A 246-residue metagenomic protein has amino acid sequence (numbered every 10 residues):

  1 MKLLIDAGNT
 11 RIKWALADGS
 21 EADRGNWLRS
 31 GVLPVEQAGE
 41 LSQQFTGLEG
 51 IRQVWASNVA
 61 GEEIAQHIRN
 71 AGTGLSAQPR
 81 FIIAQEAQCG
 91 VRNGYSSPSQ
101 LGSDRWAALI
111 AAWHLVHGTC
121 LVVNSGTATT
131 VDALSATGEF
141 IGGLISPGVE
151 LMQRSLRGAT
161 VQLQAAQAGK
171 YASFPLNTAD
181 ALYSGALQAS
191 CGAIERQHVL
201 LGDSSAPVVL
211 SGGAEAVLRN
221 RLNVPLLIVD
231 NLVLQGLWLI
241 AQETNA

Functional and structural regions predicted by a protein language model:
M1-G50, T137-A165, G169: Short glycine-rich, Thr/Ser-proximal phosphate-binding strand/loop in the N-terminal lobe of ATP-dependent enzymes
K2-D6, W55, C120-N124, V209: Short glycine-aspartate micro-motif
G31, K170-P207, A214, P225-L226: Adenine-nucleotide phosphate-binding core of ATP-dependent small-molecule kinases
F45-T73: Phosphate-bearing ligand-interacting subdomains that bind or position ATP/ADP/UDP/GDP/NAD(P) or nucleotide-linked
G50-A60, P79-I82, S204-G213: Short glycine-rich phosphate-binding loop at a beta-alpha junction
A77-G90, N223-W238: Conserved phosphate-binding/catalytic loops in two-lobed NTP-binding clefts
Q78-F81, E86, G90-A159, L187-Q197: Phosphate-binding/catalytic loop of phosphoryl-transfer enzymes
V161, L187, L226-A246: Glycine-rich phosphate-binding/hydrolytic loop that grips phosphoryl groups
